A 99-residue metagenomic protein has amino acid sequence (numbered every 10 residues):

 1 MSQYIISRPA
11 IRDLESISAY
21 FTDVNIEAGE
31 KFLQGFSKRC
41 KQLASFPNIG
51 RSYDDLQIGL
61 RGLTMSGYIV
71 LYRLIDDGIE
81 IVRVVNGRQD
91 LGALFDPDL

Functional and structural regions predicted by a protein language model:
M1-L33: Arg/Lys-rich, positively charged N-terminal/basic patches that mediate binding to nucleic acids
I5, T64, E80: Conserved beta-strand segments that form the floor/walls of ligand-binding pockets within enzyme and binding domains
A19, I26, K41, S45-N48 (+1 more regions): Generic structural signal for secondary-structure transition and capping sites
E30-K31, R51-Y53, A93-L94: Short, hydrophobic secondary-structure boundary micro-motifs
K38, N48-D77: Basic/aromatic recognition patch in beta-strand/loop cores that engages polyanionic ligands
Y68, R73-L99: Enriched for short, Lys/Arg-rich terminal
